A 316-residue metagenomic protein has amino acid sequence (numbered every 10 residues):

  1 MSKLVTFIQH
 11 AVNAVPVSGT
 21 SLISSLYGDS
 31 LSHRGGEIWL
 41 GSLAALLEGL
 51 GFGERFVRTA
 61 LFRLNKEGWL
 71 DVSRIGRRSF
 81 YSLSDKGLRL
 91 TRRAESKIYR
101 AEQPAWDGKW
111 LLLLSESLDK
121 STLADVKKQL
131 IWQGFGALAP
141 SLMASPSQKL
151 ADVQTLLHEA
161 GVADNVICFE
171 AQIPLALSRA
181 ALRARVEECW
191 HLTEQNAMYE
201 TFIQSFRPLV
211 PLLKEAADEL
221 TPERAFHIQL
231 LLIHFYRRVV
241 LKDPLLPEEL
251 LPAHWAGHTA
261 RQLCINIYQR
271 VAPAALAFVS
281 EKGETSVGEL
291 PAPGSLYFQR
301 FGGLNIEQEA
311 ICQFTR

Functional and structural regions predicted by a protein language model:
S2-D29: Short alpha-helical segments that sit at the start of domains
R34-L46: Short acidic, hydrophobic short linear motifs in intrinsically disordered regions
F52-R63: Short amphipathic alpha-helical interaction segments
G68: Glycine-centered, phosphate/nucleic-acid-interacting loop/turn motifs that mediate DNA/RNA or nucleotide
R74-F80: Short, Lys/Arg-rich nucleic-acid/phosphate-binding segment
S96-L138: Amphipathic alpha-helical dimerization/coiled-coil segments that flank or bridge DNA-binding/regulatory modules
K120-E215: Mid-protein regulatory/catalytic core that forms ligand/cofactor-binding pockets and protein-protein interaction
A180-R316: C-terminal regulatory/effector modules of DNA-binding transcriptional regulators
